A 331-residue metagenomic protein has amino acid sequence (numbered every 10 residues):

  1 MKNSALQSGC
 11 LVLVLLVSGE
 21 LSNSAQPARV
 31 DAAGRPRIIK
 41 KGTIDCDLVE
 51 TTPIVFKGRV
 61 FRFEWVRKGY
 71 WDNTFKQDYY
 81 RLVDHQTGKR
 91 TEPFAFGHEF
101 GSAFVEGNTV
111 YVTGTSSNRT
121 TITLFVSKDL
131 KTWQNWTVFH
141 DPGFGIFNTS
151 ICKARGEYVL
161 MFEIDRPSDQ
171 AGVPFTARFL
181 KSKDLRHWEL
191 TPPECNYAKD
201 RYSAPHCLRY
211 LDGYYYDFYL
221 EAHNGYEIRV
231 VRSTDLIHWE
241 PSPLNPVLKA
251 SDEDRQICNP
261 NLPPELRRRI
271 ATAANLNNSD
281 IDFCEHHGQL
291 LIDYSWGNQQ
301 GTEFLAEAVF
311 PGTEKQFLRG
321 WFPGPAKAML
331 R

Functional and structural regions predicted by a protein language model:
M1-C10: Bacterial N-terminal signal peptides that target proteins for export
S4, S18-E20: Compositionally biased, low-complexity segments
G9-S18: Bacterial N-terminal signal peptides
A25-R331: Carbohydrate-active catalytic/glycan-binding domains of CAZyme proteins, especially the secreted or lumenal ectodomains
